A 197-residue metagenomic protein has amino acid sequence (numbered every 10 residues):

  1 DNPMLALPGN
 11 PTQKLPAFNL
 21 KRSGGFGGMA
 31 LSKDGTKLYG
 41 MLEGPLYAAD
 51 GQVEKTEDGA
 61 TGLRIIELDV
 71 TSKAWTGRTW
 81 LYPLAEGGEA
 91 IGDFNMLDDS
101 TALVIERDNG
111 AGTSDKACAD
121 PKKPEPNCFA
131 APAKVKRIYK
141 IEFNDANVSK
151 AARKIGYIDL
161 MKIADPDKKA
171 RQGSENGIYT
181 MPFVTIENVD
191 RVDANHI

Functional and structural regions predicted by a protein language model:
D1-I197: Sequence/structural signature of beta-propeller domains
